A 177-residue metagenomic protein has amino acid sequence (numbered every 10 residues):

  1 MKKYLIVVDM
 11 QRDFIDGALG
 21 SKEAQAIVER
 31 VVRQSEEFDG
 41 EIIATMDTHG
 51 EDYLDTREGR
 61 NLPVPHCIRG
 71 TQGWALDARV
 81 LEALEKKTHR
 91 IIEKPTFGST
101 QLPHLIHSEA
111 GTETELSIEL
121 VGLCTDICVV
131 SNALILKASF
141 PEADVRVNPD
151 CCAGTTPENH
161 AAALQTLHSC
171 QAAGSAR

Functional and structural regions predicted by a protein language model:
M1-I91, T112-E113, R146, T155 (+1 more regions): Active-site acidic carboxylates
E29, W74, A78, T100 (+2 more regions): Short, contiguous clusters of charged residues that form electrostatic/catalytic patches at enzyme active sites, used
R30-E37, V130-F140: Histidine-anchored nucleotide/phosphate-binding helix
M46, G122, P149-D150: Short secondary-structure boundary segments
L84, I106-A110, S139-F140: Active-site catalytic pocket residues across diverse enzymes, especially alpha/beta-hydrolases
I91-S131, A153-R177: Conserved N-terminal glycine/acidic-rich loop preference
S117, L136-K137, D144: Acidic, metal-binding active-site segment of PIN/NYN-like and related structure-specific nucleases
E142-N148: Short hydrophobic/aromatic-enriched beta-strand-loop microsegments
